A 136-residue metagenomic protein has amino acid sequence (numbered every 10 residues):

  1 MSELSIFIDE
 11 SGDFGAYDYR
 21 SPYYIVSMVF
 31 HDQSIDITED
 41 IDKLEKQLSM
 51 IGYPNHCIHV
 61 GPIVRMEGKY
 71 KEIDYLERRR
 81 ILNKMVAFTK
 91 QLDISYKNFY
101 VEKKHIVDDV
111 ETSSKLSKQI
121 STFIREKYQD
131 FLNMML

Functional and structural regions predicted by a protein language model:
M1-L136: Phosphate-ester processing/binding pockets and catalytic centers
